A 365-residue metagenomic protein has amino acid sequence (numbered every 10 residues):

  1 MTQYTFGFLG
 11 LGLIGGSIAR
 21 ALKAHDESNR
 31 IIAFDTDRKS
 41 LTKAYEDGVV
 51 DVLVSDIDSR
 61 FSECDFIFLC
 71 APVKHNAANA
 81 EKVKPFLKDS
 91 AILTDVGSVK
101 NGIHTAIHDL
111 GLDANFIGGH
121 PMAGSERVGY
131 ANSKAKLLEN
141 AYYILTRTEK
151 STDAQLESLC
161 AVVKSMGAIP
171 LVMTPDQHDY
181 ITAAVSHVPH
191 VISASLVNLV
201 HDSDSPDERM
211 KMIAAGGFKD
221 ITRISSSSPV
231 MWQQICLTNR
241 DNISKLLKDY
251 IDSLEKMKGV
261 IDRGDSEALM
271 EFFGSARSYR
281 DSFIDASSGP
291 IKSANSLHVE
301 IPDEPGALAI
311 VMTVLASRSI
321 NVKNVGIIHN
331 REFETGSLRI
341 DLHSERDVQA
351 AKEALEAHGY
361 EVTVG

Functional and structural regions predicted by a protein language model:
M1-F61, F66: NAD(P)+-binding Rossmann beta1-loop-alpha1 motif at the extreme N-terminus of oxidoreductases
V52-D56, V172, V364: Short acidic-hydrophobic, aromatic-tinged amphipathic segments that line or gate anion-handling sites
I57-I92: Rossmann-like NAD(P)-binding element
N79-A131: Rossmann-like NAD(P)(H) cofactor-binding subdomain of soluble oxidoreductases
L137-I224: Internal alpha-helical scaffold of NAD(P)-dependent oxidoreductase catalytic cores
P206-A276: Interdomain hinge/lid region at the active-site interface of Rossmann-like NAD(P)-dependent oxidoreductases
Y279-G365: A conserved regulatory-domain signal marking ACT and ACT-like small-molecule sensing domains and adjacent regulatory
